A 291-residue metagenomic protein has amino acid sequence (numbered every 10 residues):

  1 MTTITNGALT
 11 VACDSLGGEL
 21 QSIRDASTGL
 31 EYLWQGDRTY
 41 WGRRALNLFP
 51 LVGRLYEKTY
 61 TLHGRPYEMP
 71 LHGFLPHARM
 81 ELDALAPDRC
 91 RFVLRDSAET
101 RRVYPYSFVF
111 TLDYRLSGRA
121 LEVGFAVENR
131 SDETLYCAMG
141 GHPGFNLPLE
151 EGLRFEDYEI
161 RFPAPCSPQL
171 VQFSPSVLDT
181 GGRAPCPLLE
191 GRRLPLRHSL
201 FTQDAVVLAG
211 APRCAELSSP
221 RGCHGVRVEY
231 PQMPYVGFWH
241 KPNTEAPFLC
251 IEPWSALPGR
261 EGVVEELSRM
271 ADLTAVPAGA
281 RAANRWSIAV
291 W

Functional and structural regions predicted by a protein language model:
T10-P66: Acidic-aromatic substrate-binding/catalytic surfaces of carbohydrate-active enzymes
C13, Y60-E68, T274-V290: Short Pro-Gly-centered flexible turn/kink motifs
R65, M69-G118: Extended, loop-rich substrate-binding clefts of extracytoplasmic carbohydrate-active enzymes
D96-F145, L149: Acidic, contiguous internal or C-terminal segments within carbohydrate-active enzymes that form a structured patch used
T111-D113, A271-V276: Beta-strand-rich interaction surfaces with strong enrichment in secreted/lumenal proteins
G144-P231: Active-site/ligand-binding surface loops and adjacent short beta/alpha elements that line catalytic pockets across
S219-P258: Glycine-rich active-site loops that engage anionic ligands at enzyme catalytic sites
I251, L257-T274: A conserved acidic, glycine/proline-rich C-terminal tail/linker
